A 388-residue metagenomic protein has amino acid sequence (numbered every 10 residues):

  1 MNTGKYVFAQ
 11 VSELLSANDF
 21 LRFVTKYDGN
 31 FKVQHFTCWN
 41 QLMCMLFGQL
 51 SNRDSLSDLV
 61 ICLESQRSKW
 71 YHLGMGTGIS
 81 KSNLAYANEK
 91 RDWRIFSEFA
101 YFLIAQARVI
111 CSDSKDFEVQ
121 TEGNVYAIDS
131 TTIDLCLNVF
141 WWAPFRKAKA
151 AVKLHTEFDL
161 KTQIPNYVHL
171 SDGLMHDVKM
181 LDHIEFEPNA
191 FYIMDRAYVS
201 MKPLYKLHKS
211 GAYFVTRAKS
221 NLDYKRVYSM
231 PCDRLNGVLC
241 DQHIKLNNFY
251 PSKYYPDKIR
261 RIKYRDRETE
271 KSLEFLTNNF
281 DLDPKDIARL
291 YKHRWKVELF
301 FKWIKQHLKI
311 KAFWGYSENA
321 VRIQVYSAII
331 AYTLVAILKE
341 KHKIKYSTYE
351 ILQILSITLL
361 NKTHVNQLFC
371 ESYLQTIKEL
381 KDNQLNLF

Functional and structural regions predicted by a protein language model:
M1-D58, C62, R91, E98-F102 (+3 more regions): Single, function-defining residue in the core of a domain
H72-R91, Y101: Major-groove recognition helix of helix-turn-helix-like DNA-binding domains
V109: Phosphate-interacting basic helix/loop segments used at nucleotide- and nucleic-acid interfaces
S112-S114: Active-site phosphate-binding and catalytic loops of NTP-dependent enzymes
A143: A glycine- and small-aliphatic-rich helix-loop capping segment at beta-alpha/alpha-beta transitions that lines
